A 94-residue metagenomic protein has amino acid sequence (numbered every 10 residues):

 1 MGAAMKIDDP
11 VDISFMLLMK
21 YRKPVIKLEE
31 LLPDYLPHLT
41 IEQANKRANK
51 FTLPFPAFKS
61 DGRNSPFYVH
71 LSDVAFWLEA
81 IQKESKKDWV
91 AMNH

Functional and structural regions predicted by a protein language model:
M1-G2, K46, F55, D73: N-terminal cationic amphipathic segment used for targeting or macromolecule association
G2, S60-N64, A75-I81: Short, charged low-complexity intrinsically disordered segments located at boundaries of structured domains
G2-V11: Short alpha-helical segments that sit at the start of domains
M5, R22, Q82-S85: Generic cytosolic/nucleocytoplasmic N-terminal low-complexity/intrinsically disordered segments
D12-Q43, R47, F76-A80: Polyanion-binding surface elements
I26-K27, F67-V69: Acidic Ca2+-chelating loop motifs
Y35-Y68, E84, M92-N93: Major-groove DNA-recognition helix of helix-turn-helix-type DNA-binding domains
L71-H94: A short, Lys/Arg-enriched interface patch at domain edges and termini
